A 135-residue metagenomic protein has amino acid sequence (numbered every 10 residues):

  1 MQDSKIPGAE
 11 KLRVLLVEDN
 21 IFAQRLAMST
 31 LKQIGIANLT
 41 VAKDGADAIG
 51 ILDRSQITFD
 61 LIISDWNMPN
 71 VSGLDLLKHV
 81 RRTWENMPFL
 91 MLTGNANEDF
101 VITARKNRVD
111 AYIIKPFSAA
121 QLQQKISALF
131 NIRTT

Functional and structural regions predicted by a protein language model:
M1-L15, A120-T135: Non-catalytic signal-transmission and effector/linker regions of two-component phosphorelay proteins
E18: Conserved acidic carboxylate
I21-V41: Two-component/phosphorelay signaling modules centered on CheY-like receiver
M28, D75, A96-A111: Alpha4 helix (beta4-alpha4-beta5 surface) of REC/receiver domains from two-component response regulators
I36-K43, I51, I113: Short hydrophobic/Thr-rich beta-strand motif most characteristic of the beta2 strand and flanking loop of CheY-like
D44-D47, S72-D75: Acidic catalytic/metal-coordinating carboxylates
D65, T93: Active-site residues of response regulator receiver
M68: Receiver (REC) domain active-site loop signature in two-component systems and cognate sites in sensor histidine kinases
